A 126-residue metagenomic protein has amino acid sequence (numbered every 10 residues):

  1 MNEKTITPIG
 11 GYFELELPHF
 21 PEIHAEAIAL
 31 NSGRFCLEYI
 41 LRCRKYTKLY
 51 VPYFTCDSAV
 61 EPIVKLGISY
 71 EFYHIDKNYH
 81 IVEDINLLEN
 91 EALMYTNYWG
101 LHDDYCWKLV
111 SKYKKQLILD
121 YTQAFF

Functional and structural regions predicted by a protein language model:
M1-Y46, Y70, N86-L87: Conserved PLP-binding active-site segment in aminotransferase class I/II-type PLP enzymes
G11-H19, E26, F54-C56, F72 (+4 more regions): Broad hydrophobic/π-residue packing in well-ordered secondary structure
L17-P21, A59-G67, W107-K112: Short, aromatic/basic amphipathic alpha-helical patches
A29, V51, Y95: A short beta-strand submotif of the Rossmann-like class I SAM-dependent methyltransferase core that lines
G33-R34, C56, I118-L119: A structural signal for well-ordered alpha-helical scaffolds and beta->alpha junctions
C36-E38, D57-V60, L101-D104, F125-F126: Short, well-ordered alpha-helical microsegments
L41-N86: Conserved PLP-anchoring active-site segment centered on the Schiff-base-forming lysine
D76-F126: Active-site phosphate-binding strand-loop segment of PLP-dependent enzymes
